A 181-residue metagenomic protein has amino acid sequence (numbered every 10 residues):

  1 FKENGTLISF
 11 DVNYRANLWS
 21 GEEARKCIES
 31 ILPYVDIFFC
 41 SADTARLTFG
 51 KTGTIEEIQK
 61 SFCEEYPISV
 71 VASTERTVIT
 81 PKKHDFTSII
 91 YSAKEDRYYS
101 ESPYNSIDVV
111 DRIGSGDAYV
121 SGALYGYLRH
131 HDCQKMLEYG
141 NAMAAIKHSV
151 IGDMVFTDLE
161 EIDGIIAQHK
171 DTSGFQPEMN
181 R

Functional and structural regions predicted by a protein language model:
F1-S61, Y66-T87: Conserved beta-alpha-beta core of the PfkB/ribokinase-like small-molecule kinase fold
I55-R181: Conserved phosphate-binding/catalytic region of the ribokinase-like
